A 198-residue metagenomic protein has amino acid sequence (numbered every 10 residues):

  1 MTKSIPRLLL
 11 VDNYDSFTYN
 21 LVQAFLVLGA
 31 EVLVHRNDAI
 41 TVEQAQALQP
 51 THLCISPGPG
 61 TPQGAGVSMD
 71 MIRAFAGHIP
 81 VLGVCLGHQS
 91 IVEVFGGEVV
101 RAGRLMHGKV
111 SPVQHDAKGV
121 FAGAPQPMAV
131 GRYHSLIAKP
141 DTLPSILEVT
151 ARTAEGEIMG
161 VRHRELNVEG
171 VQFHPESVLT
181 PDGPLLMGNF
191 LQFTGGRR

Functional and structural regions predicted by a protein language model:
I5-R7, P50-G123, P127-A129, M187-N189: Cysteine-nucleophile active-site neighborhood
L8-L28: Short, charged N-terminal beta->alpha structural module
E31-N37: Short hydrophobic/Thr-rich beta-strand motif most characteristic of the beta2 strand and flanking loop of CheY-like
A39-Q44: Short acidic active-site motifs
A45, Q49-T51, P175: Proline-aspartate-enriched helix->loop->beta-strand connector
G119-E165: Catalytic beta-strand/loop cores that center a nucleophilic Ser/Cys/Thr and support acyl-enzyme chemistry
E165, G170-P181: Phosphate-binding/catalytic loops
V178-R198: Acyltransferase
